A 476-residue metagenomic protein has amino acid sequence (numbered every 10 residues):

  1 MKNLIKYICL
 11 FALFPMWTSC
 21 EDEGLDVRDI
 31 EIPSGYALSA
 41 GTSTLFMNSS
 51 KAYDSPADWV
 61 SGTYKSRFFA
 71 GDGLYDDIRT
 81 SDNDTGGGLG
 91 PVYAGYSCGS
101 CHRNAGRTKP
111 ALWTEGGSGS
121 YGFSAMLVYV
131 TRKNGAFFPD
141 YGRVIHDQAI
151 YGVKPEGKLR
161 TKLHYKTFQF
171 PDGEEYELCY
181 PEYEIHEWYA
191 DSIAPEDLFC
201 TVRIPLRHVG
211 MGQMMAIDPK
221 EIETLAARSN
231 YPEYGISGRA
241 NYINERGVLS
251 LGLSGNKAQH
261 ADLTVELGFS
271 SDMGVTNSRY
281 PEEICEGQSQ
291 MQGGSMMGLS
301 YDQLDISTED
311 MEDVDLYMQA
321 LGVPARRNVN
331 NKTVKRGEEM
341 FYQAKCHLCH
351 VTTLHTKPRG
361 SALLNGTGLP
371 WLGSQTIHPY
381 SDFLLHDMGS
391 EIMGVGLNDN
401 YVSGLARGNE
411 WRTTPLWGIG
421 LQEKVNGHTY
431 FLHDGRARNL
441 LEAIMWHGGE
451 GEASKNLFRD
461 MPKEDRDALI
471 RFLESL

Functional and structural regions predicted by a protein language model:
K2-L10: Sec-dependent signal peptide recognition, specifically the positively charged N-region followed immediately by
K6, P33-S49, V275-G293: Short, compositionally biased low-complexity segments
M16-S19: C-terminal motif of bacterial Sec signal peptides marking the signal peptidase cleavage site
E21-G24: Bacterial signal peptide processing site
D29-G62, S66-I243, V323-H433, E442-M445: Short glycine/threonine-rich turn/loop motifs
M211-G212, L225, S229-D302: Active-site substrate-binding loop specific to GH73 endo-beta-N-acetylglucosaminidase modules in bacterial autolysins
R279-V323, T333-E339, E410-L476: Extracellular low-complexity, Gly/Ser/Thr-rich intrinsically disordered linkers and protease-sensitive activation/hinge
